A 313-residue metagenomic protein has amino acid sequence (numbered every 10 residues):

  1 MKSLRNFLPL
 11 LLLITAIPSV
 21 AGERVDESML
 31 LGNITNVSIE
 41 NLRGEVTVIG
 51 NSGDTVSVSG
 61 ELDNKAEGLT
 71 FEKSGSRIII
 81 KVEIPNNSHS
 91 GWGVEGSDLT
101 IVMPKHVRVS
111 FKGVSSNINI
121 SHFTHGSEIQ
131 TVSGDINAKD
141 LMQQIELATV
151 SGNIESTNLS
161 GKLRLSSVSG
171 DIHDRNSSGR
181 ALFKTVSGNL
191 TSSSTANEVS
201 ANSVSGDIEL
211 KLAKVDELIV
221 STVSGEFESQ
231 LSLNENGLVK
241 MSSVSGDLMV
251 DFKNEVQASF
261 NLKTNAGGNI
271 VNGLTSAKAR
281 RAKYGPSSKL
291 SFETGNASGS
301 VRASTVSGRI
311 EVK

Functional and structural regions predicted by a protein language model:
M1-K313: Intrinsically disordered, low-complexity terminal regions
